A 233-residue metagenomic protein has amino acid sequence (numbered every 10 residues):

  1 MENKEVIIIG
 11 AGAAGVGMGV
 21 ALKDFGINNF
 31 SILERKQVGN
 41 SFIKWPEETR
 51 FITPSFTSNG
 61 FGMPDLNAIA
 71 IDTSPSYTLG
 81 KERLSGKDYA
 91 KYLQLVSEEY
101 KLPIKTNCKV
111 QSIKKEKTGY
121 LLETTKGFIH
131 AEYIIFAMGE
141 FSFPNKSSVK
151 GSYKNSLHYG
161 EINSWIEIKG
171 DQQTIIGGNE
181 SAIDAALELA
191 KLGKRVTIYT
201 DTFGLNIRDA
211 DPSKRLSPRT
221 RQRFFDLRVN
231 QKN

Functional and structural regions predicted by a protein language model:
N3-E5, N107, K169-Q172: Phosphate-coordination loops involved in phosphoryl transfer and adenosine-cofactor binding
K4-S31, T174-K191: N-terminal Rossmann-like FAD-binding beta1-loop-alpha1 element of flavoenzymes
I7-I9, V110, F128-F141, T174-I176: Short hydrophobic core segments
A14, Q37-V38, F141, S181 (+1 more regions): Conserved Rossmann-like nucleotide-cofactor binding loop
R35-A90, Y199-R221, V229-K232: Glycine-rich active-site loop/strand segments that organize a redox cofactor
S85-D88, M138-L192, I198: Glycine-rich dinucleotide-binding loop and its adjacent helix/turn
G86-I104, V110, F141-S142, F224-R228: Helical element adjacent to the flavin cofactor pocket in flavoenzyme catalytic cores
T106-Y120, N233: A conserved short coil-to-beta-strand element within the FAD-binding core of flavoproteins
